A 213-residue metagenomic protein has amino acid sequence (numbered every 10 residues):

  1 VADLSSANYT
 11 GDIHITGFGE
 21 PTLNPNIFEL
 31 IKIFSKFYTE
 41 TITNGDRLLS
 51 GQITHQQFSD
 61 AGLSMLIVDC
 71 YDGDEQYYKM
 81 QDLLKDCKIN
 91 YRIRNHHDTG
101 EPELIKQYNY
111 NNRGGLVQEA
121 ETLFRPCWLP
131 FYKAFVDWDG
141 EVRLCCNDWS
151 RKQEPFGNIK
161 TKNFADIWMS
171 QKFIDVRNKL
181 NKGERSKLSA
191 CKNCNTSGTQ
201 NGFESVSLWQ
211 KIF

Functional and structural regions predicted by a protein language model:
V1-L116, E121-R125: Conserved glycine-rich "GG(E/T)P / GGGxP" loop and the immediately following alpha-helix in the radical SAM core
Y9, T39, Y132, K172-F173 (+1 more regions): Generic structural signal for secondary-structure transition and capping sites
T16, L129, Q153-E154: Generic anion/oxyanion-binding catalytic loop in active/binding sites
L48, C127, F156-I159: Short clusters of hydrophobic/aromatic residues that line enzyme substrate/ligand-binding pockets
C70, R94-H97, C146, K160 (+1 more regions): Residues at the C-termini of beta-strands that transition into short coil/loop
Q81-C145, E184-T199, V206, K211-F213: A C-terminal junction/extension of Radical SAM enzymes
D148-F213: Flexible mid-to-C-terminal extensions adjoining Fe-S/redox cofactors in radical SAM and related proteins
